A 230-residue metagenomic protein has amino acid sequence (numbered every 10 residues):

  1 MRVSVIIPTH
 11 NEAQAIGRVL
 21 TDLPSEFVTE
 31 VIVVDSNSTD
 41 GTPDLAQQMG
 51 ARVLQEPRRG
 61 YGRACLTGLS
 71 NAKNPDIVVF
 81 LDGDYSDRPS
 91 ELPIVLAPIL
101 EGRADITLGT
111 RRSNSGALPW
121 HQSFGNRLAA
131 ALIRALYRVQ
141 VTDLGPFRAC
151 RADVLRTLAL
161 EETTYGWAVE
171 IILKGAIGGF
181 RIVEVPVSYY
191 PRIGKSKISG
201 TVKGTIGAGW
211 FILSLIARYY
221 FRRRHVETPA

Functional and structural regions predicted by a protein language model:
R2-S4, E30, E170: Cell-envelope/extracellular polymer assembly enzymes that use nucleotide-activated donors
N11-S25: Short, well-formed alpha-helical segments that are part of the catalytic scaffolds of diverse glycosyltransferases
E12-A15, S38, Y61, R88: Donor nucleotide-sugar binding loop of glycosyltransferases
V28, N74-D76, R103-T107, F180: Short, high-confidence coil segments that cap the C-terminus of an alpha-helix and link into the following beta-strand
D35-P43: A conserved acidic beta->alpha catalytic loop
P57-R59, R63-N71, P89-Y165, P191-G207 (+2 more regions): Acceptor/aglycone-binding surface of glycosyltransferases and processive sugar-polymer synthases
P75-S86: Short beta-strand-to-loop acidic/aromatic patch adjacent to the donor-nucleotide binding site
V139, T163, L173-Y190: Catalytic donor-sugar/metal-binding loop of nucleotide-sugar-dependent glycosyltransferases
